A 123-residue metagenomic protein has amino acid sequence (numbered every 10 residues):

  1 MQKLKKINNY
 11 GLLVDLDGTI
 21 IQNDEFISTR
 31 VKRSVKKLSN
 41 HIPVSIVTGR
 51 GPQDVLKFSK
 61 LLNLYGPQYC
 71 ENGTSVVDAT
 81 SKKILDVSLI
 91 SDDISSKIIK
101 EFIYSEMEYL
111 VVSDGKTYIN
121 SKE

Functional and structural regions predicted by a protein language model:
M1-V14, K37: Non-catalytic pre-domain segments flanking phosphatase-related domains
Q22: Short helix N-cap motif at coil->helix boundaries in the Bergerat
F26-E123: Active-site phosphate-binding/coordination module
